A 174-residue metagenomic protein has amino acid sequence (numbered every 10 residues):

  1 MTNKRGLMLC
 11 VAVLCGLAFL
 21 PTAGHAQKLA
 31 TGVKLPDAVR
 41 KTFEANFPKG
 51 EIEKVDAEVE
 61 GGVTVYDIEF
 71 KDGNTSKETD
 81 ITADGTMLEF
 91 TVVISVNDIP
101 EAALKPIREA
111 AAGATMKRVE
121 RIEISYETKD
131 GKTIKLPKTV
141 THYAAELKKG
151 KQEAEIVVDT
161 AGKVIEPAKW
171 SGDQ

Functional and structural regions predicted by a protein language model:
M1-V11: Bacterial N-terminal signal peptides that target proteins for export
G16-H25: C-terminal segment of classical bacterial N-terminal signal peptides
G24-L35: Cleaved targeting-peptide boundary
N46-E51, V59, A111-A114: Sec/Tat-exported extracytoplasmic proteins
E51-E78, K129-V157, V164, S171-D173: Exposed beta-strand-loop-beta-strand "reactive/processing" segments of non-cytosolic proteins
A83-E120: Long, charged/polar, surface-exposed segments that mediate recognition or autoinhibition
A83-T86, V158-K163: Short coil turn/linker residues within repeat-based beta-strand modules
